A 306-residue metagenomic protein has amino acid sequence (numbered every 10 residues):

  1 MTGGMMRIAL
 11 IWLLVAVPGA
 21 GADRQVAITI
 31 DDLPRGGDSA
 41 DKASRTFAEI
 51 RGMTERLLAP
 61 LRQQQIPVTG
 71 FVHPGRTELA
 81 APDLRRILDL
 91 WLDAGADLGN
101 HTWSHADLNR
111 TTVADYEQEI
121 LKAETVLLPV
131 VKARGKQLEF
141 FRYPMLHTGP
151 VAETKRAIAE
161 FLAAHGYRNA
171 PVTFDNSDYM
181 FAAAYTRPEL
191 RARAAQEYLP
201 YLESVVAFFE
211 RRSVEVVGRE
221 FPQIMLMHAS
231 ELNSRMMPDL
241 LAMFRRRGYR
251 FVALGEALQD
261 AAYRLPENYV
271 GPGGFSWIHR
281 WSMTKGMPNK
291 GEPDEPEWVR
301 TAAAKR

Functional and structural regions predicted by a protein language model:
G3-W12: Sec-dependent signal peptide recognition, specifically the positively charged N-region followed immediately by
W12-G21: Hydrophobic h-region of N-terminal signal peptides that target proteins for export in Gram-negative bacteria
A22-L146, M225, M243, Q259: Active-site beta->alpha N-cap acidic-glycine motif
P34, P144, Y179, P296-E297: Proline-rich low-complexity regions
R62, P171, A229-R306: C-terminal domain-boundary segment and adjacent tail
E78-D83, W103-R250, E256: Catalytic domains of cell-wall/extracellular-matrix polysaccharide-remodeling enzymes, centered on de-N-acetylation
D89-L90, E119, V151, L190 (+2 more regions): Short alpha-helix boundary/capping motifs
W91-A96, A164-R168, W281: Structural recognition of alpha->loop->beta junctions
